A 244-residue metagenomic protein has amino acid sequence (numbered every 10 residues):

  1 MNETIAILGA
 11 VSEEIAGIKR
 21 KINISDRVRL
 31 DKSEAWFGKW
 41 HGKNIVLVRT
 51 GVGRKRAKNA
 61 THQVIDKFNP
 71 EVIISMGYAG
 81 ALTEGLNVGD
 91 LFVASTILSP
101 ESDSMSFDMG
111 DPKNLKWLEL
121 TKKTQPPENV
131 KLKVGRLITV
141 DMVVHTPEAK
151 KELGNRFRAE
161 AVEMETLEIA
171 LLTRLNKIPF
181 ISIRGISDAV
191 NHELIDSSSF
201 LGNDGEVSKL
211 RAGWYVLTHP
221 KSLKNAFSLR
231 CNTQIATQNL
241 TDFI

Functional and structural regions predicted by a protein language model:
N2-I22: Short, conserved "active-site rim" segments that organize catalytic pockets and cofactor/ligand binding
T4, R29-I244: Glycine-rich phosphate- or other oxyanion-binding loops that anchor nucleotides, phosphorylated ligands
